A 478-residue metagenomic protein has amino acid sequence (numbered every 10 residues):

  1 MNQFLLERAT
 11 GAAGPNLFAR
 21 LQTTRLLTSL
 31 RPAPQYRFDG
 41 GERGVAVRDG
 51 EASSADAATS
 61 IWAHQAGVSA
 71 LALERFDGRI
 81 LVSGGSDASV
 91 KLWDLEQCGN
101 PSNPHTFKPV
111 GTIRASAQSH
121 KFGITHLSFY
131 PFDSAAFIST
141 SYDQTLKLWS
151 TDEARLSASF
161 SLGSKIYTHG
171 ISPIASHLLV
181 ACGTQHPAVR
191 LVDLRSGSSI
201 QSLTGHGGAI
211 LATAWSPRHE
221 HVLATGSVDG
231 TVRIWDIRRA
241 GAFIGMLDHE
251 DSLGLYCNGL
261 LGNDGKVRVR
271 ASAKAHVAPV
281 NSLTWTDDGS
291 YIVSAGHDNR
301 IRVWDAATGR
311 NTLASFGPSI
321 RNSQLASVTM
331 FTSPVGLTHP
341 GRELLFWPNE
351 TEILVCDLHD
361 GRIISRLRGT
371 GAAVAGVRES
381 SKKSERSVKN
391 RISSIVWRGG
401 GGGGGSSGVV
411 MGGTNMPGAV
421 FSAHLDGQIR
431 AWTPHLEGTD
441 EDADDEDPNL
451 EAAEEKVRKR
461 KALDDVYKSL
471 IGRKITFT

Functional and structural regions predicted by a protein language model:
M1-V45, E250-N263, T312-T478: Terminal intrinsically disordered, low-complexity extensions flanking WD-repeat/beta-propeller proteins
L27-G67, T106-S116, G265-V269: A short helix->beta-strand "capping" segment at the edge of beta-propeller domains
S60-A88, W347: Beta-strand-rich domains and repeat architectures in extracellular enzymes and scaffolds, especially beta-propellers
I61-V68, V110, R114-I124, F160-I166 (+4 more regions): WD40/WD-repeat beta-propeller blade N-cap
G67, D77, H120-G123, D133 (+12 more regions): WD40/WD-repeat beta-propeller blade-loop signature
L71-G78, S128-S134, G170-H177, S196 (+6 more regions): Loop/turn segments within WD40 beta-propeller blades
G84-D87, S139-D143, C182-H186, T225-D229 (+4 more regions): Conserved strand-to-loop turn within each blade of WD40 beta-propeller repeats
V90-L95, L146-S150, V189-D193, V232-I237 (+3 more regions): WD40-repeat beta-propellers
